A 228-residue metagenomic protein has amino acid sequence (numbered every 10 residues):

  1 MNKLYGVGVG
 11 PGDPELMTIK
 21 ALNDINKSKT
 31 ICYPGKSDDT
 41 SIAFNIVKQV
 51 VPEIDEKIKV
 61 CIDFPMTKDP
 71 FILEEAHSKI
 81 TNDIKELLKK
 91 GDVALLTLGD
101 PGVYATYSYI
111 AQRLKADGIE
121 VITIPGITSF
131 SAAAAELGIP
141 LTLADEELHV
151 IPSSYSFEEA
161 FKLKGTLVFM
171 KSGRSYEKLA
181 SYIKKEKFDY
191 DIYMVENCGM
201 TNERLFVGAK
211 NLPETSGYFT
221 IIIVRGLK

Functional and structural regions predicted by a protein language model:
M1-P14, I19-L22, N26-I119, L212 (+2 more regions): Class I S-adenosyl-L-methionine
L4-G6, V93, K162-K228: A contiguous loop/helix-start segment that scaffolds small-molecule binding in enzyme catalytic cores
Y33, V60-D63, T123, L143 (+4 more regions): Structural signal for conserved beta-strand scaffold positions within catalytic alpha/beta enzyme cores
D38-T40, T67, T128-S131, M200-N202: Short gly/pro/ser/thr-enriched loop/turn and capping motifs at secondary-structure boundaries
F64-F71, S156-E158, M200-N202: A short acidic, often aromatic-flanked loop/helix-cap motif at beta-alpha or helix-coil junctions that lines enzyme
I72-T81, E136-I139, K162-T166, L205-N211: Short, surface-exposed amphipathic charged segments that create phosphate/polyanion-binding patches used for binding
D83-K85, S153-E158, R174-I183: A short, acidic, amphipathic alpha-helical segment used as a generic capping/interface helix at domain edges
G102-L163, P213: Class I SAM-dependent methyltransferase SAM-binding "motif I" and its flanking Rossmann-like core
